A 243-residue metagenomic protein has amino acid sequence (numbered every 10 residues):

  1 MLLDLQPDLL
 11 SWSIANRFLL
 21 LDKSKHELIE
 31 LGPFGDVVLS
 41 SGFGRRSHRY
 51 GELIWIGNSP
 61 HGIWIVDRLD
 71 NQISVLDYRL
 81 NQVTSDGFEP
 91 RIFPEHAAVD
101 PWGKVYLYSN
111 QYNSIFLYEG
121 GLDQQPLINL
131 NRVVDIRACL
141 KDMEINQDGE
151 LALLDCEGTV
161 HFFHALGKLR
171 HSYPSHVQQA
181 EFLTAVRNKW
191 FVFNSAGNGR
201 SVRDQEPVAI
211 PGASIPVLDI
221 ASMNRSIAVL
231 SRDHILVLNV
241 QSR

Functional and structural regions predicted by a protein language model:
M1-L20, K25: An edge-strand/N-cap motif at the start of beta-rich repeat modules
M1-L3, V37-S47, N81-G87, Q124-D135 (+2 more regions): A short beta-strand motif characteristic of beta-propeller blades
D4-W12, R49-G57, I92-W102, D135-N146 (+2 more regions): Repeated scaffold domains used in trafficking and secretory/extracellular systems, primarily beta-propellers
L20-S24, I65-N71, L107-N113, N146-Q147 (+3 more regions): Conserved beta-strand positions in repeat-built beta-propeller and related beta-rich domains
H26-E30, N71-S74, N113-Y118, G158-F163 (+2 more regions): Structural motif
G32-G35, D77-N81, E119-D123, H164-K168 (+2 more regions): Short loop/turn segments that connect beta-strands within beta-propeller blades
R170-S201: Loop/turn-rich, solvent-exposed surfaces of beta-rich toroidal or solenoidal domains
S214-R243: Blade-level signature of beta-propeller repeat domains, shared across WD40, Kelch, NHL, RCC1 and BNR/Asp-box propellers
